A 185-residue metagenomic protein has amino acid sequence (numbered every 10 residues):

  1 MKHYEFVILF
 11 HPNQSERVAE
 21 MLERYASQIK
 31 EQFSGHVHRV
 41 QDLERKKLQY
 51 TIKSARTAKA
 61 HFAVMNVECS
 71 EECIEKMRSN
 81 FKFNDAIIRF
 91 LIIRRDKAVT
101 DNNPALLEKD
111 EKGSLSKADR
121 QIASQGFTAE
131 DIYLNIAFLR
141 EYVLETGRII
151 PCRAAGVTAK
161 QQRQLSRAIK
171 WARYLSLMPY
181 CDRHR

Functional and structural regions predicted by a protein language model:
K2-H3, V7-V157, R163-R185: Structured, basic alpha/beta domains of bacterial-type, RNA-associated proteins
